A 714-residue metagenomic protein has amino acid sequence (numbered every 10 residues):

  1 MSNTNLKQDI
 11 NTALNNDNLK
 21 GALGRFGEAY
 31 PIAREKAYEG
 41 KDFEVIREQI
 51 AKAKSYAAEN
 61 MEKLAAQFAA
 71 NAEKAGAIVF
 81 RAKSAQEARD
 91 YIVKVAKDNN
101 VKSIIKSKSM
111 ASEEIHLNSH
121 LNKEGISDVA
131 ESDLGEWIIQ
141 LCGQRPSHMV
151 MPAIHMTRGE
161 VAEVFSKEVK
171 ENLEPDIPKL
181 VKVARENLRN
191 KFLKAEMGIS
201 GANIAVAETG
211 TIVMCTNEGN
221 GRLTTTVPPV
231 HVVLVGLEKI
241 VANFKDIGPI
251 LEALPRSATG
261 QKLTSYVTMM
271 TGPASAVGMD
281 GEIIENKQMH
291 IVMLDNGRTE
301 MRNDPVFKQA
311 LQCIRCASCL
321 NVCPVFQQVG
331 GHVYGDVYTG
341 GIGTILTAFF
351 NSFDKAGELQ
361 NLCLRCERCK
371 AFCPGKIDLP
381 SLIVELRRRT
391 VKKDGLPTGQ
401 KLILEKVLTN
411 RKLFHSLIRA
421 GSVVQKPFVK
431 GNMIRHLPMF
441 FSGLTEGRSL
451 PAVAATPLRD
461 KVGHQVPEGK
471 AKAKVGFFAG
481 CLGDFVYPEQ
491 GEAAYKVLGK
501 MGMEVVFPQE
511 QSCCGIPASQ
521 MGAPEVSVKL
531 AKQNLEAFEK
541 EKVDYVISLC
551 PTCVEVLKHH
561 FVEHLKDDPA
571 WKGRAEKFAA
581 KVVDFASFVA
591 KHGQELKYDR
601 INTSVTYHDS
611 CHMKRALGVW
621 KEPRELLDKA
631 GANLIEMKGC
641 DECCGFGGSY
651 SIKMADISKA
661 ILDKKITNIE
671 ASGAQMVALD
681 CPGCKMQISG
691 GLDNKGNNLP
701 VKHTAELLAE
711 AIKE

Functional and structural regions predicted by a protein language model:
M1-V306: The feature marks the mature, well-folded catalytic cores of soluble enzymes
F43, Y91-D98, K108-E196, N203-T216 (+3 more regions): Iron-sulfur cluster-binding electron-transfer modules in prokaryotic oxidoreductases
A88, C323, V582: Residue-level signal for inorganic ion chemistry
G221-I240, Q312-R315, T344, K621-A632: Gly/Ser/Thr-rich active-site loops/lids in small-molecule metabolic enzymes that frequently grip phosphoryl groups
V230, N286-M289, K308, L320 (+7 more regions): Active-site lining segments that contact anionic ligands and/or coordinate catalytic metals
M293-C316, G343-C366, I657, D663: Ferredoxin-like iron-sulfur electron-transfer modules
A310-C316, L320, Q360-K370, Q511 (+4 more regions): Residues immediately within or flanking Cys/His clusters that coordinate Zn2+ in small zinc-binding modules
S318-I345, L362, R368-R389, V556-K558 (+1 more regions): Iron-sulfur cluster-binding cysteine motifs and their immediate structural context in ferredoxin-like electron-transfer
